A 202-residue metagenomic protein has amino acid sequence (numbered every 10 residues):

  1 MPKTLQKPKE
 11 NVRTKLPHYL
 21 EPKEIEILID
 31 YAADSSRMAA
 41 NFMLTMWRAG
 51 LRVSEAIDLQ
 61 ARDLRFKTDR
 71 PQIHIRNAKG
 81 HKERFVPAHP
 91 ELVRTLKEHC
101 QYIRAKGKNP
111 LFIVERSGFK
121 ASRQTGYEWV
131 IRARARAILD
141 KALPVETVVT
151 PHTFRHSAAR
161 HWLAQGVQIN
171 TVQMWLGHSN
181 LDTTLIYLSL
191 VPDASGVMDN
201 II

Functional and structural regions predicted by a protein language model:
M1-N11, K15, L51-S54, A133-A137: N-terminal DNA-binding recognition helix of tyrosine site-specific recombinases/integrases
L5-E26, G80-P90, A105-N109: DNA breakage-rejoining catalytic core of tyrosine-based enzymes
P22-V53: Basic, Lys/Arg- and aromatic-enriched nucleic-acid-binding interface segment
T45-M46, L59, H161-Q165, W175 (+1 more regions): Short alpha-helical segment immediately N-terminal to, or the first helix within, an HTH/HTH-like DNA-binding domain
M46-D69: Short, charged phosphate-coordinating catalytic segments
N77, L176, N180-I201: Catalytic-site neighborhood detector that most strongly recognizes the C-terminal catalytic loop/helix of tyrosine
A78-E98, N109-R132: C-terminal catalytic core of Y-nucleophile DNA break-rejoin enzymes
V86, E128-M174: Short, basic (Lys/Arg/His-rich) helix/loop patches that form interaction surfaces in the mid-to-C-terminal regions
